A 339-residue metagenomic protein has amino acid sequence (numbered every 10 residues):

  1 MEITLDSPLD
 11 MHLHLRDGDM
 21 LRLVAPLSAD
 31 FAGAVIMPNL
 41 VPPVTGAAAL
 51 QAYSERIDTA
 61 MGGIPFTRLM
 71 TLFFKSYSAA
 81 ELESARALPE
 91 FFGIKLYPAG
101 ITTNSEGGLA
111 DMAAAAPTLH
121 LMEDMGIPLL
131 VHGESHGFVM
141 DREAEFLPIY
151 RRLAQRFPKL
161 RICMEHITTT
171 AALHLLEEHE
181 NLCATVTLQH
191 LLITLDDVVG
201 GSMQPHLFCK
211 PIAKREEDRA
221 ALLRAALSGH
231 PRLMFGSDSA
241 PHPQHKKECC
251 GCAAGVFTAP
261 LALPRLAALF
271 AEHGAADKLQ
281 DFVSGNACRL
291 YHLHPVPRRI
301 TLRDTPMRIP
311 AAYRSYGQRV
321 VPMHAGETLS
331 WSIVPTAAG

Functional and structural regions predicted by a protein language model:
M1, A267-G339: Active-site microenvironment of metallo-dependent hydrolases
M1-R22: Replace "His-x-His-based motif
L9-M11, L23-A49, G63-K75, F91-N104 (+2 more regions): Divalent metal-dependent hydrolysis catalytic cores, especially in the metallo-beta-lactamase
L15-D17, L40-P42, F74-S76, P98-G100 (+4 more regions): Active-site-proximal loop/turn and secondary-structure-junction residues that shape catalytic pockets, frequently
G18-A25, Y77-L88: Short, acidic/polar
R68, R142-K159, E177-L188, P241-P260 (+1 more regions): Short, electropositive alpha-helical surface patch
A80-L96, N104-F235: Histidine/acidic residue-rich metal-binding segments in metalloenzymes
S228-P295: His/Asp/Glu-enriched, well-ordered alpha-helical/loop segment that forms or immediately abuts the divalent-metal
